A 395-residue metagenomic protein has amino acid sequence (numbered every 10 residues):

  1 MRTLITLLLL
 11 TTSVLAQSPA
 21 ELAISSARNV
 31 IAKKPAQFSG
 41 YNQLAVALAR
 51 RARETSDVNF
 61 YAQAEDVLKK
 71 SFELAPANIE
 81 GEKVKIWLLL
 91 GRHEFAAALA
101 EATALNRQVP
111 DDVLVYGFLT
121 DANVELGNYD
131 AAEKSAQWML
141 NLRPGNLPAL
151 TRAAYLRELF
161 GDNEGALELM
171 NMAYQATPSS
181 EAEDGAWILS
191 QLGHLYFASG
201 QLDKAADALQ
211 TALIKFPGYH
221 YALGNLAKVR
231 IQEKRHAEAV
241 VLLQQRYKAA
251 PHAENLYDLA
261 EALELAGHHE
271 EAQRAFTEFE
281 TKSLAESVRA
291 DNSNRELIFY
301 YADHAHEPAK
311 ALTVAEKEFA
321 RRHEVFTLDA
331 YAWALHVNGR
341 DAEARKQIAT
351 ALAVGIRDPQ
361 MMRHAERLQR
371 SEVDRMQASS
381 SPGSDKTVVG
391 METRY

Functional and structural regions predicted by a protein language model:
A16-E80, G91, A100, R370-Y395: N-terminal leader/linker segments that initiate helical-solenoid repeat arrays
P35, P76, P110, P144 (+7 more regions): Short coil turns that delineate tetratricopeptide repeat
V46, R53, W87, D121 (+7 more regions): Residue-level recognition of tetratricopeptide repeat
R51, T55-V58, R92, L126 (+7 more regions): Structural motif corresponding to the intra-repeat A-B loop/turn of tetratricopeptide repeats
